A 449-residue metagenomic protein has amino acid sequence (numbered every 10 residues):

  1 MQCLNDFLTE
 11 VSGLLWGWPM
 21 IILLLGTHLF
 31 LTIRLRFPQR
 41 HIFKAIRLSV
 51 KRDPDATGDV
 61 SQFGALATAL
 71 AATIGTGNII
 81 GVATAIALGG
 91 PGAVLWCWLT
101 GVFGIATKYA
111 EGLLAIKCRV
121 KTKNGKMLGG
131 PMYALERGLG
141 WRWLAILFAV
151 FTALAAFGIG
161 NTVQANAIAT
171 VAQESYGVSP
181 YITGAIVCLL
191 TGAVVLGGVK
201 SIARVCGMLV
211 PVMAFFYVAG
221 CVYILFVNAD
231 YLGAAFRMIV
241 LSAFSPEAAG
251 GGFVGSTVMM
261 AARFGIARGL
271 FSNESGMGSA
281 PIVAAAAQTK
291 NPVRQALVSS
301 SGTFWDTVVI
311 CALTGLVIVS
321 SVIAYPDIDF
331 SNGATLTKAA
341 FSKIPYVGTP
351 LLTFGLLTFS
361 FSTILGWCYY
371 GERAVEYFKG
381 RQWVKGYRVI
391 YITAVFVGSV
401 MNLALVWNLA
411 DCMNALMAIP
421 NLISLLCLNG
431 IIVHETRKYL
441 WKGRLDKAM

Functional and structural regions predicted by a protein language model:
M1-T76, I86-A93, G104, F396 (+1 more regions): N-terminal alpha-helical transmembrane segments of multi-pass membrane transport and channel/translocase proteins
C3, L35-Q39, G77-V82, G158-I168 (+5 more regions): Transmembrane helix-loop junctions in multi-pass membrane proteins
I21-G26, S61-A69, W141-A155, A185-I186 (+4 more regions): Select transmembrane alpha-helical segments in multipass membrane proteins
L23-F30, R34-R47, N166-A172, S179-V240 (+2 more regions): Membrane-interface loop-to-helix entry segments
T27, L31-T32, T100-G125, P131-V195 (+2 more regions): Helix-loop-helix module between adjacent transmembrane segments
F37-S61, T84-I86, G90-V94, W98 (+5 more regions): Flexible loop linkers connecting adjacent transmembrane helices in multi-pass alpha-helical membrane transporters
A56-L88, L114-M132, E136, V150-A153 (+2 more regions): Alpha-helical membrane segments and immediately flanking helix-loop junctions that form or couple to the substrate/ion
E111-C118, G220-M238, P246, G250-F253 (+4 more regions): Extracellular/periplasmic helix-exit of transmembrane alpha-helices
